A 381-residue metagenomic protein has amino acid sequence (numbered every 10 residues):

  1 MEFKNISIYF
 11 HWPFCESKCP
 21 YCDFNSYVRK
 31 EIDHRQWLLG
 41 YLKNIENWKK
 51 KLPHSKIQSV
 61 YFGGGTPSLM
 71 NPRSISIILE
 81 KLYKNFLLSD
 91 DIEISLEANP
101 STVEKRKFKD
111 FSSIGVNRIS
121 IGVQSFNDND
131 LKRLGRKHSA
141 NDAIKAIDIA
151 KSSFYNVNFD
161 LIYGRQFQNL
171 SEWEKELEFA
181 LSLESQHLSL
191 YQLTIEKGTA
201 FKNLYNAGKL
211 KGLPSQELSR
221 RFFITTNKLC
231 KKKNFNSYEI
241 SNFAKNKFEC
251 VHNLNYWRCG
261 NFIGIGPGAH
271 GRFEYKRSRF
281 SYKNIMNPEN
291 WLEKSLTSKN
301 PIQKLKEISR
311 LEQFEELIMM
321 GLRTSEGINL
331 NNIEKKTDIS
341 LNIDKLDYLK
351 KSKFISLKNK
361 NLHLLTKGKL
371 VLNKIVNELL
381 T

Functional and structural regions predicted by a protein language model:
F3-N5, S26-K50, S55-T337: C-terminal scaffold of the Radical SAM
S7-W12: Short active-site neighborhood of thiol/selenol oxidoreductases, capturing the structured segment around
P13-F24: Local cysteine-cluster metal-coordination motifs and their immediate loop/turn environment, predominantly Fe-S cluster
T337-K350: Short amphipathic alpha-helical interaction segments
K351-K360: A short, conserved structural fragment
N361-L365: Minor-groove-contacting beta-hairpin "wing" of winged helix-turn-helix DNA-binding domains
K367-T381: Short, amphipathic alpha-helical interaction segments positioned at domain boundaries
